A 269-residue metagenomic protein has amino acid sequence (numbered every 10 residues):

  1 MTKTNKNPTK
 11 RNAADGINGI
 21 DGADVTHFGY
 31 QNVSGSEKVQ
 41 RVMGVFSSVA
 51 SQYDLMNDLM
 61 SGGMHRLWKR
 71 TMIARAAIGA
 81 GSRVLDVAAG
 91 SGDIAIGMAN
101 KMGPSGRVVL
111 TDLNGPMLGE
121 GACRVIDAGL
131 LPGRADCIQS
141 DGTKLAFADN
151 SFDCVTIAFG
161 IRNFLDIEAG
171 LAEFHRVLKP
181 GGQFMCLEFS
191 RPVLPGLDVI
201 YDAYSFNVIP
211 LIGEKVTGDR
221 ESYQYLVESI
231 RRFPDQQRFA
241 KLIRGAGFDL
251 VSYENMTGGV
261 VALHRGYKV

Functional and structural regions predicted by a protein language model:
M1-G44: N-terminal auxiliary segments of SAM/dcSAM-dependent transferases
Q40, L131, L187-L242, A246 (+1 more regions): C-terminal alpha-helical "lid/dimerization" subdomain adjacent to the S-adenosyl-L-methionine
S48, Q52-L55, L59-S82, G97: Conserved alpha-helix/loop element of class I SAM-dependent methyltransferases that forms part of the SAM/SAH-binding
Y53, V155-T156: Hydrophobic beta-strand segment of the Class I
R83-L145: Class I SAM-dependent methyltransferase SAM/SAH-binding core
T143-C154: A short acidic, Gly/Pro-enriched loop at the edge of an enzyme's catalytic core that lines a small-molecule cofactor
E168-Q183: A short glycine-rich, Lys/Arg-flanked "PGG" loop and its adjoining helix->strand segment in the class I
A240, A246-V269: Core SAM-dependent methyltransferase catalytic element
